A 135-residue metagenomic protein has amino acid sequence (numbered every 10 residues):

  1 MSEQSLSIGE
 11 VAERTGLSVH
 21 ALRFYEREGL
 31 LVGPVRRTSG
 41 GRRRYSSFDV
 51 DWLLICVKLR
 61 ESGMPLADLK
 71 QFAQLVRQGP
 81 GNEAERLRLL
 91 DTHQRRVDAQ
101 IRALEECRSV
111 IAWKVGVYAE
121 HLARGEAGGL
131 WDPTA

Functional and structural regions predicted by a protein language model:
S2-E13, V32-G33, R44-A135: Arg/Lys-rich, alpha-helical DNA-contact motif
V11, S18-A21, T38-G41: Short glycine/proline-centered loop/turn elements that form peptide/ligand docking sites
L22-S39: Major-groove DNA-recognition helix of helix-turn-helix-type DNA-binding domains
